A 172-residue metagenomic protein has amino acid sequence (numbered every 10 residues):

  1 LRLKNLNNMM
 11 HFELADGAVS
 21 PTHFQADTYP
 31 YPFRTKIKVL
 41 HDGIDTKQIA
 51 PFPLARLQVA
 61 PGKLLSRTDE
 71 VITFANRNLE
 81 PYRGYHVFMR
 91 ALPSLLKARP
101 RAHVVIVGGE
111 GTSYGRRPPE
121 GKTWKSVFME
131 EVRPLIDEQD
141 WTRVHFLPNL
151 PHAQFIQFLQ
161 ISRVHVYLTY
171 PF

Functional and structural regions predicted by a protein language model:
R2-S20, Y31: Membrane-proximal helix-turn-helix segments that form the acceptor-binding/catalytic region of lipid-linked
F12, S66, L159-Q160: A short, aliphatic-rich alpha-helical micro-motif
D16, Q160-F172: Acidic donor-binding loop of glycosyltransferase active sites
V19, P61-R83, M89-L92, V104-V107: Conserved donor-binding/catalytic core segment of Leloir-type glycosyltransferases
H23, P151, Y170-P171: Short glycine-/small-residue-rich Rossmann-like dinucleotide-binding loops
F24, G43: Carbohydrate-associated surface elements
I44-K63, Q157: Acidic anion/phosphate-binding donor-loop and adjacent secondary structure in glycosyltransferase catalytic cores
G108, T112, R116-I156: Nucleotide-activated donor-binding/catalytic signature segment of Leloir-type glycosyltransferases, i.e., the conserved
